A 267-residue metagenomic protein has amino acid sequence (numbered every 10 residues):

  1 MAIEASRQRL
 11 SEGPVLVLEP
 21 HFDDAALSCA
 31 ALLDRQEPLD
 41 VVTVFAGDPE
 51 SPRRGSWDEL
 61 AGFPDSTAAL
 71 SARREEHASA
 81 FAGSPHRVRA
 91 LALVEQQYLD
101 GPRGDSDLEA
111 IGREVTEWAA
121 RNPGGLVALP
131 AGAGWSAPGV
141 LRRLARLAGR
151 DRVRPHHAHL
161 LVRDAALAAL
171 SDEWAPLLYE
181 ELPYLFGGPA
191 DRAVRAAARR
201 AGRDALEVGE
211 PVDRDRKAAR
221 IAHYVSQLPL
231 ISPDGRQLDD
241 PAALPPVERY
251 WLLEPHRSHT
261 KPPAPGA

Functional and structural regions predicted by a protein language model:
M1-A169: Active-site beta-strand->loop->alpha-helix modules in alpha/beta enzyme cores, enriched in Gly/His/Asp(Glu)
M1-L10, R73-L91, E95-S106, E117-R121 (+2 more regions): The feature marks non-catalytic terminal segments
